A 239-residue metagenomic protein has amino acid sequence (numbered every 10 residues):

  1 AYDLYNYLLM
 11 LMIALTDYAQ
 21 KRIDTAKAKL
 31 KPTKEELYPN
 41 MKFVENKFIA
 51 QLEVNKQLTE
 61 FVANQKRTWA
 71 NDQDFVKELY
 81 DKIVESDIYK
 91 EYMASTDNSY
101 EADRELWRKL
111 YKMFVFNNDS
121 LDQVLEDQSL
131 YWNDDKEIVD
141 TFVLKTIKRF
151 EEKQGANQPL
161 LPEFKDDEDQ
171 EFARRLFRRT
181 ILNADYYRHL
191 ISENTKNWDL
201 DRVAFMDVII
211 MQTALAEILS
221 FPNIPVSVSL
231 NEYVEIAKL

Functional and structural regions predicted by a protein language model:
A1-L239: Class I Rossmann-like S-adenosyl-L-methionine
